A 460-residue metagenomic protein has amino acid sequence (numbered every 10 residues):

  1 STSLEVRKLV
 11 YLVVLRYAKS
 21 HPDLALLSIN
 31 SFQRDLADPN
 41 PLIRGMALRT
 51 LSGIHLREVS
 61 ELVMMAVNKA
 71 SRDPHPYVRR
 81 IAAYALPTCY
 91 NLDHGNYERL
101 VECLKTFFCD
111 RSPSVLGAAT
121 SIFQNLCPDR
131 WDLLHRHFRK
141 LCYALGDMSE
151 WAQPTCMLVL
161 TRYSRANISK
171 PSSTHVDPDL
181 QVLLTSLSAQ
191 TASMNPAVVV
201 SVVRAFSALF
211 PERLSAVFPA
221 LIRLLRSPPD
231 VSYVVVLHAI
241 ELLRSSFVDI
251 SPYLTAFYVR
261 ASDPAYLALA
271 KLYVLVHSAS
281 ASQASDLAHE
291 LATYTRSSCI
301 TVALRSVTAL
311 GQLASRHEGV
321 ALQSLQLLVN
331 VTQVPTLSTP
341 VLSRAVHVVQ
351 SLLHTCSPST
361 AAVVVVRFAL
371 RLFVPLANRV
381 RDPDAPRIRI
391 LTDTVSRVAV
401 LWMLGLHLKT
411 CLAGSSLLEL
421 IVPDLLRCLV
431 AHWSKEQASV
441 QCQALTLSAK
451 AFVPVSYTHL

Functional and structural regions predicted by a protein language model:
T2-S3, P39-N40, P74-P76, R111-S112 (+8 more regions): Short inter-helical turns and helix N-cap capping residues of alpha-solenoid HEAT/ARM repeat scaffolds
Y11-R16, G45-G53, A83-T88, G117-Q124 (+8 more regions): Residue-level signature of alpha-solenoid helical repeat scaffolds
Y17-H21, I54-R57, C89-D93, L126-R130 (+11 more regions): Residue-level signature of the C-terminal ends
A25-I29, V59-M64, H94-V101, R130-R139 (+9 more regions): Core helices of alpha-solenoid repeat scaffolds
S31-Q33, A66-N68, C103-K105, K140-C142 (+7 more regions): Buried hydrophobic core positions in alpha-solenoid tandem helical repeats
A70-V198: Solenoidal tandem-repeat scaffolds enriched in leucines and small polar residues
T458-H459: Conserved small/polar residues in nucleotide/adenosyl-binding loops
